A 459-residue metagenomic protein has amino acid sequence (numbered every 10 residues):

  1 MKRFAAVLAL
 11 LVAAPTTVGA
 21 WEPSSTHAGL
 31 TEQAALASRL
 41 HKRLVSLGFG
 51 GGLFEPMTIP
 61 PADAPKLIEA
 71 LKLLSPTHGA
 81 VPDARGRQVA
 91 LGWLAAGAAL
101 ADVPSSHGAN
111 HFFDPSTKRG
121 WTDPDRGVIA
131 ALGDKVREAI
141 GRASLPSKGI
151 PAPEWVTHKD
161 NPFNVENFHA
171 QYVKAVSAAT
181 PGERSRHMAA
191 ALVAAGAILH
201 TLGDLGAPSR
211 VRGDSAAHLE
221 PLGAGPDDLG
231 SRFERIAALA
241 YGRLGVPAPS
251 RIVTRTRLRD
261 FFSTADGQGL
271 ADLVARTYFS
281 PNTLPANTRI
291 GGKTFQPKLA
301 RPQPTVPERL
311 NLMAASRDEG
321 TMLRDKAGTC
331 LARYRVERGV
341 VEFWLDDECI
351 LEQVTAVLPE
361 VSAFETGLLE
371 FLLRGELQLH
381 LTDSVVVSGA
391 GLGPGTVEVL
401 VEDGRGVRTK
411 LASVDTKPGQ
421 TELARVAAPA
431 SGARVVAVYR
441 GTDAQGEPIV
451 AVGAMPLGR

Functional and structural regions predicted by a protein language model:
A5-P15: Bacterial N-terminal signal peptides
T17-A197, T201-D204, P208-T355, E370 (+3 more regions): N-terminal, motif-rich segments that launch catalysis or mediate targeting to/interaction with membranes, typified by
V361-L377: Conserved, well-ordered alpha-helix/loop/beta-strand core segments that scaffold catalytic motifs
L373-S384, R459: Short, compositionally biased P/S/T/A/G/V-rich stretches that sit at domain boundaries
